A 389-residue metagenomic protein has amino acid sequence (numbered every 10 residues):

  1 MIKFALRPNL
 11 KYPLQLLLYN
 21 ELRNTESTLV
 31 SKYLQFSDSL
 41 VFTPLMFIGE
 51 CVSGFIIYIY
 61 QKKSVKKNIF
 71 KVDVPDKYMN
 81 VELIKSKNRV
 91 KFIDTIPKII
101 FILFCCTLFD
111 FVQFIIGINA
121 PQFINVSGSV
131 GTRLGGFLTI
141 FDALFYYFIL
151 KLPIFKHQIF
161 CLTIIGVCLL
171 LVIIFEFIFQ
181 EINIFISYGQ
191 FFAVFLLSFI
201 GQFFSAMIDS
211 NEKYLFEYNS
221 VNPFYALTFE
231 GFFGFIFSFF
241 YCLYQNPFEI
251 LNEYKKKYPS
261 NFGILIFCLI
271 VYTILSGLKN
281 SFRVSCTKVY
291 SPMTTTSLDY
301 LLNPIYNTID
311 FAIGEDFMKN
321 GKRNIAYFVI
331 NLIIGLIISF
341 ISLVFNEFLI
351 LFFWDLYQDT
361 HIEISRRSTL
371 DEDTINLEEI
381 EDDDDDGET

Functional and structural regions predicted by a protein language model:
M1-T389: Polytopic endomembrane small-metabolite transporters, centered on the Drug/Metabolite Transporter
